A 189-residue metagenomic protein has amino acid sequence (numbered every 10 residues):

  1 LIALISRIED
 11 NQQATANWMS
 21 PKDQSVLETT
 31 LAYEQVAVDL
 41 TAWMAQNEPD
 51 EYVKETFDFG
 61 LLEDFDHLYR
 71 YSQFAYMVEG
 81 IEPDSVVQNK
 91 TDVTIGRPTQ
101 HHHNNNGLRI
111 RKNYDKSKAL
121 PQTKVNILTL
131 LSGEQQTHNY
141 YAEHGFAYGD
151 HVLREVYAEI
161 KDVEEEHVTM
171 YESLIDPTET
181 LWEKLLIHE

Functional and structural regions predicted by a protein language model:
L1-E189: Non-heme di-metal
